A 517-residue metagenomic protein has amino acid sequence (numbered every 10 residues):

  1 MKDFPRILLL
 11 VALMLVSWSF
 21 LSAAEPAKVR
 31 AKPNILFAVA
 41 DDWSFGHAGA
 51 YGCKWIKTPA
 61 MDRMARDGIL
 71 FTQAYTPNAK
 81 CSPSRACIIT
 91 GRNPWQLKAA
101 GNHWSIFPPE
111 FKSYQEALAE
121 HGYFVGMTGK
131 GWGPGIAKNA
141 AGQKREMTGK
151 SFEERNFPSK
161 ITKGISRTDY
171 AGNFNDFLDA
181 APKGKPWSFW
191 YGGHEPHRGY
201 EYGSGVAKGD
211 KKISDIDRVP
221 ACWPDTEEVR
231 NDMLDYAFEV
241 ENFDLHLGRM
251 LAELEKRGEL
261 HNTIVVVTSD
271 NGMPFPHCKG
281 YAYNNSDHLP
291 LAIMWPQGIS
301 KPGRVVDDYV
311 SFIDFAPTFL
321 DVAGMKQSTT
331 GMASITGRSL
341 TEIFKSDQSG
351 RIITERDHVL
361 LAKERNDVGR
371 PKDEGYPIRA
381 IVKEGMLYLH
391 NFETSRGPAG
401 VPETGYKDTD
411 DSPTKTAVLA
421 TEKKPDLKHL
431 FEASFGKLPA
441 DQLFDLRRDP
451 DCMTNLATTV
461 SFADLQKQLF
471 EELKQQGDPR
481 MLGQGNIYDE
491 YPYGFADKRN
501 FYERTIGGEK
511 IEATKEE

Functional and structural regions predicted by a protein language model:
K2-P5, L10, V16, F20-Q442 (+3 more regions): Formylglycine-dependent sulfatase
E471, P479-Y491: Mature extracytoplasmic/periplasmic domains
